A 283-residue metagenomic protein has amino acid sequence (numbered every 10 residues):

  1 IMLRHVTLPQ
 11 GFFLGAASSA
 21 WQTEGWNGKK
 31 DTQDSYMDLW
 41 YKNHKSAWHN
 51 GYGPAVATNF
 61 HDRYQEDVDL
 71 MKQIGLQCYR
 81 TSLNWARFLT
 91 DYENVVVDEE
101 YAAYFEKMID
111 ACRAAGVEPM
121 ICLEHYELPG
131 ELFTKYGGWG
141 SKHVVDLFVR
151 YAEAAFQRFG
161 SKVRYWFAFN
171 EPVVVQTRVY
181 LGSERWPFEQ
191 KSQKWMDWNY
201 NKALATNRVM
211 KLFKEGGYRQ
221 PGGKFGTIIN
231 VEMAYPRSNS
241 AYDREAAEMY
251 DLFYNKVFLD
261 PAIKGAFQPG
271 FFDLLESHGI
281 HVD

Functional and structural regions predicted by a protein language model:
L3-W48, D91-E93, A102-D283: Active-site region of glycoside hydrolase catalytic domains
G11-F13, H61, C78: A common structural microfeature
Q33-D69: Aromatic- and Gly/Pro-rich amphipathic surface segment
A55, D62, V96-E99, Q193 (+1 more regions): Short, solvent-exposed segments of well-ordered alpha helices
R63-N84: Catalytic domains of carbohydrate-active enzymes, especially glycoside hydrolases
L83-V97: Glycine-rich, proline-tolerant flexible connector loops at the mouths of alpha/beta enzymes
